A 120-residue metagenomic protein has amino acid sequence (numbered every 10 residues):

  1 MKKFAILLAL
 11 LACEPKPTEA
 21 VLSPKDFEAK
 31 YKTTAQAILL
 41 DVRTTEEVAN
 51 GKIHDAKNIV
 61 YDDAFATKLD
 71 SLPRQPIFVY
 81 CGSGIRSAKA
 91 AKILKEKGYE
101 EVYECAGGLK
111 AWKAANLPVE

Functional and structural regions predicted by a protein language model:
K2-F4, C13-A37, T44-P76, G82-E120: Rhodanese-like catalytic fold shared by cysteine-dependent sulfurtransferases and DSP/PTP-type phosphatases
